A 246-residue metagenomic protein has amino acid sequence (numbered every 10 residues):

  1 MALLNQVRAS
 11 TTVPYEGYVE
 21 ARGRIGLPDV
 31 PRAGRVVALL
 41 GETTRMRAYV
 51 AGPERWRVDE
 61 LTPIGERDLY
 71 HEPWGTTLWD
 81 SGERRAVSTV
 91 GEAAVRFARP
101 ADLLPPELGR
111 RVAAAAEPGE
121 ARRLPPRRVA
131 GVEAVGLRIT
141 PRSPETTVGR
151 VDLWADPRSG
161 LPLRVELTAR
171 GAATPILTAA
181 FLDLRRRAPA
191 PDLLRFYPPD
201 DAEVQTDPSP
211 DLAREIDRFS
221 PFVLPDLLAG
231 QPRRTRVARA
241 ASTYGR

Functional and structural regions predicted by a protein language model:
M1-R55, S88-G91, V95-R128, S209 (+2 more regions): N-terminal leader/targeting segments and the immediate start of mature chains
T12, T43-R45, P53, I64 (+3 more regions): Extracytoplasmic
Y15-A21, M46-A48, E54-E60, R67 (+3 more regions): One face of beta-strands
E42-T43, R195-R246: Accessory, solvent-exposed terminal regions and/or long lumenal/extracellular loops of proteins
T43-R45, E66-D68, A86, V148-R150 (+1 more regions): Short, mixed charged/polar active-site loops that provide acid/base catalysis or chelate metal/phosphate cofactors
V50-W56, H71-T76, G82, V132 (+3 more regions): Short, solvent-exposed coil/turn segments at beta-strand boundaries
D59, R122-A202: Gly/Pro-enriched, hydrophobic low-complexity segments that function as extracytoplasmic propeptides/linkers
I64-E66, P73-D156, V165: Long, acidic/polar, low-complexity amphipathic helices and coiled-coil-like
